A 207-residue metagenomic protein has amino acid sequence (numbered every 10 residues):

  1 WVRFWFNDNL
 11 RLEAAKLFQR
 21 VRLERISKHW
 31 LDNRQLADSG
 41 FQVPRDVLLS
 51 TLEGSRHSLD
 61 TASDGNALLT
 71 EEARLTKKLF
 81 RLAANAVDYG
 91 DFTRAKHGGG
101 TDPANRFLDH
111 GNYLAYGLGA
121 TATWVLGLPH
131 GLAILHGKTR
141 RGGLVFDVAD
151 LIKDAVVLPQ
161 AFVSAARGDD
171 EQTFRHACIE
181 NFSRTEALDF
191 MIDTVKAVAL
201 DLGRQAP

Functional and structural regions predicted by a protein language model:
W1-P207: Active-site helix-to-loop segments that bind/position phosphate- or nucleotide-bearing substrates and donors across
